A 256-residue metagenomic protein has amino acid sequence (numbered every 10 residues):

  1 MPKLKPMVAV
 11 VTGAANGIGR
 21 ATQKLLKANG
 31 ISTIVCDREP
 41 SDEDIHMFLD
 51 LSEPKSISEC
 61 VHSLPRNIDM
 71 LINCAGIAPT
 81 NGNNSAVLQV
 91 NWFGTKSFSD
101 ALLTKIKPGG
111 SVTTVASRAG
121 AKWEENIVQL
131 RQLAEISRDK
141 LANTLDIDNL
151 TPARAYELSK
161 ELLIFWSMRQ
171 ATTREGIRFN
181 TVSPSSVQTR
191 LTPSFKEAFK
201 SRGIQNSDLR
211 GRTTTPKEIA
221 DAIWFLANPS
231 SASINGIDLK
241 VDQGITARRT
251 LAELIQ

Functional and structural regions predicted by a protein language model:
A15, G19-K24: N-terminal Rossmann NAD(P)H-binding glycine-rich loop of SDR-like oxidoreductase domains
P40-K55: Rossmann-fold cofactor-recognition segment
I77-N81, P108-E175, S186-V187: Catalytic loop of short-chain dehydrogenase/reductase
A116-S117, R178-R190, A227, D242: Conserved SDR Rossmann-fold cofactor-binding beta-strand/turn motif
G176-R178, I234-G236: Short, small/polar-rich loop/turn modules that mediate ligand/substrate recognition or access, typified
D208-I219, S230: A conserved structural motif in NAD(P)-dependent oxidoreductases
N235-Q256: Short C-terminal tail/terminal secondary-structure segment of NAD(P)H-dependent dehydrogenase/reductase domains
